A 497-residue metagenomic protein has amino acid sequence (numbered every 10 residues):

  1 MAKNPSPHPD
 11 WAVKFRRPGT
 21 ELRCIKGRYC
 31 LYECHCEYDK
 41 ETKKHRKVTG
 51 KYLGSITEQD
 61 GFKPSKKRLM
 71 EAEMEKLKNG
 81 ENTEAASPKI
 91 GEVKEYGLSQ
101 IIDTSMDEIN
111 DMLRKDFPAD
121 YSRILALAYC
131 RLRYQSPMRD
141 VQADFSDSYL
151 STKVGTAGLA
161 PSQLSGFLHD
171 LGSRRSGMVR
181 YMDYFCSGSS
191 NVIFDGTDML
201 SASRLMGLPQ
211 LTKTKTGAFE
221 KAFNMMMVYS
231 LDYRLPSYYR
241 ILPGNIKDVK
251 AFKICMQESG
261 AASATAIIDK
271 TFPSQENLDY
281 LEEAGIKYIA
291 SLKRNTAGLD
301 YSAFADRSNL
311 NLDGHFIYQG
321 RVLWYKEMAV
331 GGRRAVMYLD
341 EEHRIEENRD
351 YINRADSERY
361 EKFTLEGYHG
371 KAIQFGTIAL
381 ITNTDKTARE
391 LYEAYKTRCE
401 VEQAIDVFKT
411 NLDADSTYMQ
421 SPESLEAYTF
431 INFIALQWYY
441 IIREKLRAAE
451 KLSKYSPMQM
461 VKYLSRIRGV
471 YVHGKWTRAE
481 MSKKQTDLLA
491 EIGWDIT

Functional and structural regions predicted by a protein language model:
M1-I193, T197-S203, M227-Y238, V472-T497: Dynamic "connector" segments at or just before major functional cores
Q135, R139, R180-P243, E346 (+2 more regions): Active-site cores of enzymes that catalyze phosphoryl transfer or operate on phosphate-rich substrates
K221-F223, R240-I241, A284-K396, K462-T497: An anionic, glycine-rich sequence signature occurring as long contiguous blocks
R240-A261: Active-site beta-loop-alpha junctions of metal-dependent nucleic acid enzymes, especially the RNase H-like/DDE
Q257-G260, L278-K287: Short, surface-exposed basic-aromatic patches at helix termini and helix-loop junctions that form
I267-E276, R294-A297, E423-S424: Acidic, metal-coordinating catalytic cores used for nucleic-acid/nucleotide bond scission and strand-transfer chemistry
E390-Y418: Short amphipathic alpha-helical "interface-anchor" segments enriched in bulky aromatics
S421-R443: Basic, amphipathic alpha-helical segments enriched in Lys/Arg and hydrophobic/aromatic residues
